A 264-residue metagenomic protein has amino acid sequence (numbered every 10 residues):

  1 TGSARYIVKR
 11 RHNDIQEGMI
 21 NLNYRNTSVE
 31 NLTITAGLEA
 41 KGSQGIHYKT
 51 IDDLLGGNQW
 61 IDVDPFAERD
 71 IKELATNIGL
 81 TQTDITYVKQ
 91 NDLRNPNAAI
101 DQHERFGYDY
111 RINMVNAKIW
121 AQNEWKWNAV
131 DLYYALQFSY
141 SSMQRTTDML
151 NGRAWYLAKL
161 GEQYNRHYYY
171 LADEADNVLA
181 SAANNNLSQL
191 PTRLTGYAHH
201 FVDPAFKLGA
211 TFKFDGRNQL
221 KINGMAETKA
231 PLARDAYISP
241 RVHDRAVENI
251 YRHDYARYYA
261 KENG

Functional and structural regions predicted by a protein language model:
T1-I119, W125: Replace "related TpsB outer-membrane translocases also match" with "some related outer-membrane beta-barrels such as
E17, N31-T33, E39-S43, V88 (+1 more regions): Structural signature of Gram-negative outer-membrane beta-barrels, strongest in the C-terminal barrel of TonB-dependent
